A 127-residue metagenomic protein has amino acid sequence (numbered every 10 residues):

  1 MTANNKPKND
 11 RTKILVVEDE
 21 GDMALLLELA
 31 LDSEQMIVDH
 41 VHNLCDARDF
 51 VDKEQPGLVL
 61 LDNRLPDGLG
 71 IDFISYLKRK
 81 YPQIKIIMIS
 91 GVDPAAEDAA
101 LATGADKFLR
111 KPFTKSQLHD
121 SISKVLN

Functional and structural regions predicted by a protein language model:
M1-L15, S116-N127: Non-catalytic signal-transmission and effector/linker regions of two-component phosphorelay proteins
E20-D39: Two-component/phosphorelay signaling modules centered on CheY-like receiver
H40-L58: Acidic, metal-coordinating helix/loop segments flanking the phosphotransfer/catalytic sites of two-component signaling
N43, L69-D72: Acidic catalytic/metal-coordinating carboxylates
D62: Active-site residues of response regulator receiver
I71-Y81: Short amphipathic alpha-helix used as the core "switch/output" element in two-component signaling
D72, V92-L109, D120: Alpha4 helix (beta4-alpha4-beta5 surface) of REC/receiver domains from two-component response regulators
